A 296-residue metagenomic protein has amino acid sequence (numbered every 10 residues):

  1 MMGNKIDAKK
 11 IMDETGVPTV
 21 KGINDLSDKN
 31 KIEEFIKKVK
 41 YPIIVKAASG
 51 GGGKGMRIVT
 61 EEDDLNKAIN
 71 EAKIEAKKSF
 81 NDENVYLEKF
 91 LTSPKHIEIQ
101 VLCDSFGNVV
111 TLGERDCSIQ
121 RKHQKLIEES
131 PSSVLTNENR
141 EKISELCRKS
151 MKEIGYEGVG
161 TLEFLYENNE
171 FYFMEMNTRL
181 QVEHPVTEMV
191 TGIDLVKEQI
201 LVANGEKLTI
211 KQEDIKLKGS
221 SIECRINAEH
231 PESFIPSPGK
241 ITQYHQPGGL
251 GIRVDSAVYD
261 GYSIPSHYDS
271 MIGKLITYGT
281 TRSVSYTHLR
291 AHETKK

Functional and structural regions predicted by a protein language model:
M1-L162, Y166-Q181: N-terminal beta-alpha lobe that positions the nucleotide/phosphoryl donor in ATP/NTP-coupled carboxylate activation
A68, S283, L289: Short amphipathic alpha-helices within nucleic acid-binding modules
S105-S133, T178-G205, P238-D255: Extended active-site and interfacial segments that coordinate phosphate-rich ligands in large catalytic machineries
L135-N169, N177-P231, R290: Active-site "cap" helix and flanking loop/linker of ATP-utilizing ligase/carboxylase catalytic domains
E213-Y268: Glycine-rich active-site loop/lid that clamps phosphate-bearing ligands
P231, Y278-R282: Structural beta->alpha junctions
I272-L275: Mobile "lid/hinge" segments at catalytic clefts and subdomain interfaces of large enzymes
Y286-K296: Conserved small/polar residues in nucleotide/adenosyl-binding loops
